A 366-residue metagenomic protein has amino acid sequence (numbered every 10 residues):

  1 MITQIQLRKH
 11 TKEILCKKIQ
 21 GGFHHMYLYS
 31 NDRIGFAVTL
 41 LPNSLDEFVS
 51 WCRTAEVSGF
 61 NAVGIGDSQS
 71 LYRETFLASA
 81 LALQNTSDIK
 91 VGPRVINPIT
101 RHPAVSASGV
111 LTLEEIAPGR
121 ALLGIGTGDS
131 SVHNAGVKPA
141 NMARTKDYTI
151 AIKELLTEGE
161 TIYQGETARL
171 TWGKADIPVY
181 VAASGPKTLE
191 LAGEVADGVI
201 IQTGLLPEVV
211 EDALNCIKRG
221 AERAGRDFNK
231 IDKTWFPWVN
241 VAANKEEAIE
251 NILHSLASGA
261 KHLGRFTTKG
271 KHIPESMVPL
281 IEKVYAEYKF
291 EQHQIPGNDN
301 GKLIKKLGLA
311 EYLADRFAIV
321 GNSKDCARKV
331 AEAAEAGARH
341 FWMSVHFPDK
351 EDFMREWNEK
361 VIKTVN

Functional and structural regions predicted by a protein language model:
I14-R94, I177: N-terminal beta1-alpha1-beta2 module of alpha/beta enzyme domains
H25-L28, K138-L170, V210-E211, N215 (+1 more regions): An alpha-helical appendage that flanks or caps ligand/catalytic pockets
D32-V38, V63-I65, V91-R94, A121-I125 (+4 more regions): Hydrophobic faces of well-ordered beta-strands that scaffold small-molecule active sites in alpha/beta enzyme cores
R33-D46, I96-P103, K174-S184, V239-N240 (+1 more regions): Active-site mouth loops of central-metabolism enzymes
N43-T54, G109, A183-E190, N322-E332: Short, acidic/polar
G59, A82, L113, I152 (+5 more regions): Conserved, mostly hydrophobic/aromatic
F60, P118, A196-D197, A338: A structural motif
G64-N85, N97, D129, G204-P207 (+1 more regions): Glycine-rich, proline-tolerant flexible connector loops at the mouths of alpha/beta enzymes
